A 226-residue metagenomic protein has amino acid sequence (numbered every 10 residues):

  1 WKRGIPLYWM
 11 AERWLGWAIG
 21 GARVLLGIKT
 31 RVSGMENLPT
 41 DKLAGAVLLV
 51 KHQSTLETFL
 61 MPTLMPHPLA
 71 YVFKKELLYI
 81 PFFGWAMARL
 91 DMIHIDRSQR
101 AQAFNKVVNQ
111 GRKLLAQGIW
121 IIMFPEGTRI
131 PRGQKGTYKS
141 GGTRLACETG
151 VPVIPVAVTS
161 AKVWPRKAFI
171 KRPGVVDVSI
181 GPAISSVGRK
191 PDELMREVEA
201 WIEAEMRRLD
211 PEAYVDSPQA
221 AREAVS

Functional and structural regions predicted by a protein language model:
W1-W17, L25, T40-R100: Catalytic core of membrane glycerolipid acyltransferases/transacylases, capturing the structured, soluble-facing
L26-I28, V32-G34: Membrane-helix interfacial anchor on the cytosolic side
V32, I93-D96, S186: Short acidic-hydrophobic, aromatic-tinged amphipathic segments that line or gate anion-handling sites
G34, V50-H52, F73-K74, F124-E126 (+1 more regions): A secondary-structure boundary/capping signal
M35, E76, Q99, E126 (+1 more regions): Proline- and acidic/polar-enriched loop/turn elements at helix boundaries
P39, F104-S226: Non-catalytic C-terminal accessory region of glycerolipid acyltransferases and related lyso-lipid remodeling enzymes
